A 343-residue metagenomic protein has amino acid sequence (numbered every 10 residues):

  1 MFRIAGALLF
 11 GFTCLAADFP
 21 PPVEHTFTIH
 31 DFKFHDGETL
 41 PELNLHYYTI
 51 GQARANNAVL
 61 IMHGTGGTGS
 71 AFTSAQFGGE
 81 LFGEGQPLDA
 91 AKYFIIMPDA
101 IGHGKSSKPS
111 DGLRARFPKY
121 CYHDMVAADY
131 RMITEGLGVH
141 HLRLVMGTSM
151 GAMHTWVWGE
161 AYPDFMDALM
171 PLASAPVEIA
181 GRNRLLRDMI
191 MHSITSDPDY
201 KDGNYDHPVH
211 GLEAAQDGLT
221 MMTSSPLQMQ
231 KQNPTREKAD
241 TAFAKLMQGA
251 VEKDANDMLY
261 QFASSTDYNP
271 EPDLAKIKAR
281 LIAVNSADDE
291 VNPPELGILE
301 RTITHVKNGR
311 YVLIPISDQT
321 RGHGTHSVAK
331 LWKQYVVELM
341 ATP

Functional and structural regions predicted by a protein language model:
Y48-D111: N-terminal cap/lid subdomain of alpha/beta-hydrolase-fold enzymes
H123-R143: Conserved acidic catalytic loop of the alpha/beta-hydrolase fold
H140-G181: Conserved hydrolase catalytic core segment
F165-Q248: Alpha/beta-hydrolase-fold enzymes
D257-D273: Active-site nucleophile elbow and catalytic-triad environment of alpha/beta-hydrolase enzymes
I277, A283-N285: Short beta-strand/loop motif that positions the catalytic acidic residue of the alpha/beta-hydrolase fold
E290-G297: Conserved alpha/beta-hydrolase "acid-adjacent" motif
V306-P343: Catalytic active-site module of serine/aspartate enzymes centered on a nucleophile-bearing elbow/loop
